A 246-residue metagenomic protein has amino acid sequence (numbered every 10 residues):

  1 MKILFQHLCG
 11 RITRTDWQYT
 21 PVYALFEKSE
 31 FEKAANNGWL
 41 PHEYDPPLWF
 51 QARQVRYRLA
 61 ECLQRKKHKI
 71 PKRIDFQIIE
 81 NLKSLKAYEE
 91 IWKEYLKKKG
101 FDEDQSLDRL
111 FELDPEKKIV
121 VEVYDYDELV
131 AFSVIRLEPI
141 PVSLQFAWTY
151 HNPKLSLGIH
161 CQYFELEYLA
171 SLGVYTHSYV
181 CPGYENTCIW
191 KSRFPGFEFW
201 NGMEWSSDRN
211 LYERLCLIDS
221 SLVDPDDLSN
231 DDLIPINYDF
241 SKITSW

Functional and structural regions predicted by a protein language model:
M1-I74, Y179-W246: Terminal substrate-recognition subdomain of acyl/acetyltransferases
Q18-L25, S29-F31, K117-K118, L129-F132 (+3 more regions): Acyl-donor binding region in acyl/amide transferases
Y19-P21, S29, R56-R58, G100-D102 (+2 more regions): A short linear-motif detector with a strong N-terminal bias
L40, H68-K154, E185, S245-W246: A conserved beta-strand-loop-helix scaffold within acyl/acetyltransferase catalytic domains
E61, K99, F164-E167, L172 (+2 more regions): Generic alpha-helical secondary structure signal
